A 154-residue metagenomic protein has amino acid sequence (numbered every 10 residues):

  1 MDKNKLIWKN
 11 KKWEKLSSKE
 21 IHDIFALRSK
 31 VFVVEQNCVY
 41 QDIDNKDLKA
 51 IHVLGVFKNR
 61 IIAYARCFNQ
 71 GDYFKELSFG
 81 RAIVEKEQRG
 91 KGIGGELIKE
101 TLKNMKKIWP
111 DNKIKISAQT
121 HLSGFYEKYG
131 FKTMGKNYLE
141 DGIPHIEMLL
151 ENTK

Functional and structural regions predicted by a protein language model:
M1-I51, F57-I61: Short amphipathic alpha-helix that is part of the acyltransferase structural core
D2-N4, V84, H145: N-terminal, polar/charged subdomain of small-to-medium soluble alpha/beta proteins
I43-L48, G71, L139-D141: A short beta-turn/loop motif at secondary-structure boundaries
L54, R60-N69, E76-S78, I83: Conserved beta-strand in the GNAT
Q70-F79, R89, I108-N112, G142-P144: A conserved beta-turn-beta hairpin within the catalytic core of GNAT-like acetyltransferases that forms part
V84, G90-K103: Conserved acetyl-CoA-binding loop-helix of GNAT-fold acetyltransferases
I98, M105-A118: Conserved GNAT acetyl-CoA-binding A-motif
K115-S117, E127, K132-E147: Conserved catalytic-core motifs of GNAT/GCN5-like acyltransferases
